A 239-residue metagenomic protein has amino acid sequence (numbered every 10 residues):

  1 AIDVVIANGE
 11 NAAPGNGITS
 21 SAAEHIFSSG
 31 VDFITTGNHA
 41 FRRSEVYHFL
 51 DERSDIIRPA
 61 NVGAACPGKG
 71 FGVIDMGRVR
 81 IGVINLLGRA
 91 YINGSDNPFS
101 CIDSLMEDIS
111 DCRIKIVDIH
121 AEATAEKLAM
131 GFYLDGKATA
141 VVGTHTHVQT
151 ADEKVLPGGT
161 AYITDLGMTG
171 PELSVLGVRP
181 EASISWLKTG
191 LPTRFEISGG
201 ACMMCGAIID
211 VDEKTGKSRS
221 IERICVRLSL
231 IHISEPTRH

Functional and structural regions predicted by a protein language model:
A1-L228: Acidic, metal/ion-coordinating pockets
I231-H239: Conserved small/polar residues in nucleotide/adenosyl-binding loops
